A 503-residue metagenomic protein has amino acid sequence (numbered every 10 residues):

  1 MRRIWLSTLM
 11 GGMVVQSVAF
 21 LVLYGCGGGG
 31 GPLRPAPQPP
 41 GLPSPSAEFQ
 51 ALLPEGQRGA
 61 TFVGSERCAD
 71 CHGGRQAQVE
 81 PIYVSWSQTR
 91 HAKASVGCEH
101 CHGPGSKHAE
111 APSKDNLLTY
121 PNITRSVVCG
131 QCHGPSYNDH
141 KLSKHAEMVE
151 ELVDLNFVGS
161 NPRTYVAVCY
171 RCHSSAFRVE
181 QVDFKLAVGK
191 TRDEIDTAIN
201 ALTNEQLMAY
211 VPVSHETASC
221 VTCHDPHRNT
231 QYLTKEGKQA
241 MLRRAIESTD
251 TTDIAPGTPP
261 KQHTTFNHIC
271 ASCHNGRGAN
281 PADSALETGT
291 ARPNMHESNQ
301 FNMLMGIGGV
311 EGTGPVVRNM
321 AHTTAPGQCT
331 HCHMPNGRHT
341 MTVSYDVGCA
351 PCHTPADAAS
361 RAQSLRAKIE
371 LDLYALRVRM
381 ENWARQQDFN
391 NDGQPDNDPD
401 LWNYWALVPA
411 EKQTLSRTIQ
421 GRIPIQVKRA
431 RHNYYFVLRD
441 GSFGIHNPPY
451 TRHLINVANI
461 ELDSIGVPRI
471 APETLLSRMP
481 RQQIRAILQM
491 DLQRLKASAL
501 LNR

Functional and structural regions predicted by a protein language model:
R2-Y24: Sec-dependent bacterial lipoprotein signal peptides
G25-E311, M320-R503: Short sequence/structural segments immediately N-terminal
